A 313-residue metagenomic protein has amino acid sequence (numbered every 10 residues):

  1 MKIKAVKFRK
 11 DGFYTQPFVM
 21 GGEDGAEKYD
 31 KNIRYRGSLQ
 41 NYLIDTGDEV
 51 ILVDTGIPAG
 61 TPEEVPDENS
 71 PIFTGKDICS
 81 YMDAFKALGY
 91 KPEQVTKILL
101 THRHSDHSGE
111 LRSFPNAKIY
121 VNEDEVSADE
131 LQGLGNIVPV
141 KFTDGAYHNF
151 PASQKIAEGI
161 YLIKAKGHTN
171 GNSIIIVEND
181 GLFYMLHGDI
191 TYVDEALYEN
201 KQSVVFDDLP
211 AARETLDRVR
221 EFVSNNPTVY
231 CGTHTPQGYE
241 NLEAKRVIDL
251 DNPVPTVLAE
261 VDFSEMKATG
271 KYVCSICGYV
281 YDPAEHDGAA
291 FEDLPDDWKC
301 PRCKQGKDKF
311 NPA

Functional and structural regions predicted by a protein language model:
M1-I72, R218, L242-F263: Zn-dependent metallo-beta-lactamase
K2-F8, N41-D45, I51, G60 (+1 more regions): Core dinuclear metal-dependent hydrolase active-site scaffold
F73-Y90, Q94, S113, K118-K164 (+1 more regions): Metallo-beta-lactamase
V95-D106: Metallo-beta-lactamase
S153-Q154, Y161-K166, N170-L242: Metallo-beta-lactamase
C274-C277, C300-C303: Short cysteine-rich clusters marking metal-coordination/redox-active sites
P283-A284, K309-P312: Short, non-ligating residues that shape and space the ligands of small metal-coordination modules and catalytic
H286-W298: Short linker/helix segments within small regulatory modules
